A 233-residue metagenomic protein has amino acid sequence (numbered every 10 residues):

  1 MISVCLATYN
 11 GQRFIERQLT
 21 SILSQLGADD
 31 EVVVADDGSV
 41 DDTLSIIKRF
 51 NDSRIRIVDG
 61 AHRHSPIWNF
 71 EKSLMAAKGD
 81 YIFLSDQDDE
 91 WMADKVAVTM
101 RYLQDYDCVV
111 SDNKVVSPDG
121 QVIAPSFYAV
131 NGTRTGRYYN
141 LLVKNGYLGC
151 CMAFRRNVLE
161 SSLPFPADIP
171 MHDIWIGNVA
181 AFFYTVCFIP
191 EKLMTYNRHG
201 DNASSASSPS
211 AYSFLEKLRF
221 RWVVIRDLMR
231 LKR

Functional and structural regions predicted by a protein language model:
G11-S24: Short, well-formed alpha-helical segments that are part of the catalytic scaffolds of diverse glycosyltransferases
F14-E16, V40-R49, D94: Acidic helix N-cap motif at the loop->helix transition within catalytic regions of sugar-transfer enzymes
S21, D36-S45, H62: A conserved acidic beta->alpha catalytic loop
D29-G38, V58-G60: Short beta-strand/loop segment that forms part of the nucleotide-sugar
G60-A77: Glycine-rich, basic loop-to-helix element that forms the pyrophosphate-binding segment of sugar-nucleotide handling
M75, T135-S207: Conserved nucleotide-sugar donor-binding catalytic segment
I82: Short aromatic/hydrophobic "clamp" motif used to bind/position activated sugar donors
V96-I123: Conserved donor NDP-sugar-binding/catalytic core segment of glycosyltransferases
